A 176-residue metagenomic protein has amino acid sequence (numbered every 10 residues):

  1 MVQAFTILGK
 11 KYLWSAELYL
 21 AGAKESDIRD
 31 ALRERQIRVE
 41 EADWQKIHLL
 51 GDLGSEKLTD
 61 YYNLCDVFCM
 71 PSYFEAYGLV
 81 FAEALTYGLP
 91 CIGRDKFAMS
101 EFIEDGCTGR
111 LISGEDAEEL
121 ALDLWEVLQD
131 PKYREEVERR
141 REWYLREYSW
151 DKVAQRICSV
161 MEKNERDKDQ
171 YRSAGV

Functional and structural regions predicted by a protein language model:
E17-R33: Glycosyltransferase donor-sugar binding loop
A31-L53: Nucleotide-activated donor-binding/catalytic signature segment of Leloir-type glycosyltransferases, i.e., the conserved
D52-L53, D60-C65: Short alpha-helical donor nucleotide-sugar binding micro-motif in glycosyltransferases
Y73: Aromatic "clamp/platform" in nucleotide-sugar-dependent glycosyltransferases that forms part of the donor/acceptor
P90-G93, I103: Short hydrophobic beta-strand element within catalytic cores of glycosyltransferases and related nucleotide-activated
D105-G106, R110-A117, E126-P131: Conserved acidic donor-binding segment of nucleotide-sugar-dependent glycosyltransferases
K132-E147: A short, well-ordered alpha-helix in the C-terminal region of glycosyltransferases
